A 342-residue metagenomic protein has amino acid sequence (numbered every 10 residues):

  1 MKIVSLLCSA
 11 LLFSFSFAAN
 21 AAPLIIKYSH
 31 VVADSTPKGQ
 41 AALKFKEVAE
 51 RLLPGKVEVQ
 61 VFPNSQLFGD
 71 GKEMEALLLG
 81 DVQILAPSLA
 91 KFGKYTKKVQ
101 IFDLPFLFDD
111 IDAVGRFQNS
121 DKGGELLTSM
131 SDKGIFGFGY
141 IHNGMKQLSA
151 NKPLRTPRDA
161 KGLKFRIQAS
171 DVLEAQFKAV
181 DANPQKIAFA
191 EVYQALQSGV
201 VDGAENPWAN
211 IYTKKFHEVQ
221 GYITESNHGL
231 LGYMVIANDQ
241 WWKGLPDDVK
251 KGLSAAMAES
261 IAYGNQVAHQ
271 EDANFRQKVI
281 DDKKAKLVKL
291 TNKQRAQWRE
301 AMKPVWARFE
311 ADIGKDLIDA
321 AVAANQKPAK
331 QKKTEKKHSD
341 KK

Functional and structural regions predicted by a protein language model:
M1, A21-A22: Absolute protein N-terminus
K2-S9: Sec-dependent signal peptide recognition, specifically the positively charged N-region followed immediately by
F15-A21: Sec/Tat signal peptide C-region and signal peptidase I cleavage site
A22-A113, D121-K342: N-terminal secretory/targeting leader peptides
